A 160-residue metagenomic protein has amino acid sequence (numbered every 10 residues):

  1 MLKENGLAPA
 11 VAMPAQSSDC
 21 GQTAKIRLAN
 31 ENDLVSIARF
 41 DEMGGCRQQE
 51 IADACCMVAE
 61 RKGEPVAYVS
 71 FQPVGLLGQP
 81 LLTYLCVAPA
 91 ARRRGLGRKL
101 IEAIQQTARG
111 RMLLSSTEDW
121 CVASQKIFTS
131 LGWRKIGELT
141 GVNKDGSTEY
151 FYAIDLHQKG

Functional and structural regions predicted by a protein language model:
L2-S18: Short acidic N-proximal helix/loop "leader" segments that mark the beginning of a domain or an inter-domain linker
G6, A10-V11, A24, L28-Y84 (+2 more regions): Acetyl-CoA-dependent GNAT
G6-L7, L114-S116, G132-F151: Conserved catalytic-core motifs of GNAT/GCN5-like acyltransferases
D53, L76-G78, C121, N143-T148: Short acidic/glycine-enriched loop/turn segments that link adjacent beta-strands
Y84-R92, T117-E118: A short, internal acetyl-CoA/4′-phosphopantetheine-binding micro-motif in the GNAT/acyltransferase core
V87, R93-Q106, K126, S130: Conserved acetyl-CoA-binding loop-helix of GNAT-fold acetyltransferases
T107-W120: Conserved GNAT acetyl-CoA-binding A-motif
